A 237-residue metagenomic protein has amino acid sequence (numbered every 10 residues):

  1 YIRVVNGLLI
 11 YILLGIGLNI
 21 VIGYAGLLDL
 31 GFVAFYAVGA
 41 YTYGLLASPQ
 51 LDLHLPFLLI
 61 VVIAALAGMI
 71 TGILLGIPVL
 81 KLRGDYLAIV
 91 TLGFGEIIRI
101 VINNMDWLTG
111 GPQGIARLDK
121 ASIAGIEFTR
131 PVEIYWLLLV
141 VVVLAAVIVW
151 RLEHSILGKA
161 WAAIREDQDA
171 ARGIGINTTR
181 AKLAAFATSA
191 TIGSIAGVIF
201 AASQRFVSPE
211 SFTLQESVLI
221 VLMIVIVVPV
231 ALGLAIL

Functional and structural regions predicted by a protein language model:
Y1-L237: Transmembrane alpha-helices and adjacent helix-loop boundaries
